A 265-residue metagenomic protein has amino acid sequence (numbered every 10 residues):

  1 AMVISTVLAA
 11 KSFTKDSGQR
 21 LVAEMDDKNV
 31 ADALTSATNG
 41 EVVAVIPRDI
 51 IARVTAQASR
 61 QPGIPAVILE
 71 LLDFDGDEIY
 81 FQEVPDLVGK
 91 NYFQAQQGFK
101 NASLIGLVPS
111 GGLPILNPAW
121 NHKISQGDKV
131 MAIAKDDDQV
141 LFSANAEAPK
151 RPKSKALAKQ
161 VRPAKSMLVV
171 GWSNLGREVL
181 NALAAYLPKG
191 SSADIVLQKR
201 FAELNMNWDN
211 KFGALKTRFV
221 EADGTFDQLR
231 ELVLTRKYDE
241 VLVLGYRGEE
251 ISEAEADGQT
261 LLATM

Functional and structural regions predicted by a protein language model:
A1-M265: Cytosolic regulatory regions of ion transport systems
